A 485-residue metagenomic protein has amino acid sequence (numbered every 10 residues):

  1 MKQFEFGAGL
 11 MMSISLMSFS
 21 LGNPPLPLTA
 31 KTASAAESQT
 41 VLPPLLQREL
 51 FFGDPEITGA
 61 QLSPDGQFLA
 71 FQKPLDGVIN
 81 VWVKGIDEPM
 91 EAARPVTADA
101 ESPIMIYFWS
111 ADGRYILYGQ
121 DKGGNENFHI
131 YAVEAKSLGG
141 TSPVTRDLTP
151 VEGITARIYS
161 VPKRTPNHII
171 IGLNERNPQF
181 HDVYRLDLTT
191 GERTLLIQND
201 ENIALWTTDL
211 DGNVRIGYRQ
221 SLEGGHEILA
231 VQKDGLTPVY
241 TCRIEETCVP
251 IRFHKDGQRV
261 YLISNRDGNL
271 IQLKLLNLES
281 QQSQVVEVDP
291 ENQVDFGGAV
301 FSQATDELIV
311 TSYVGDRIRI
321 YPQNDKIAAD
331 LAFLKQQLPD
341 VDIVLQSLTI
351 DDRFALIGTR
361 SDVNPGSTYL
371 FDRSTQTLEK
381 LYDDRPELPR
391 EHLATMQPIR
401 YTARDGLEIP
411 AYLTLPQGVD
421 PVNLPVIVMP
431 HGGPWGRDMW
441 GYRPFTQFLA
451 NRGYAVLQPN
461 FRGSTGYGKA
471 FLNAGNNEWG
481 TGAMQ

Functional and structural regions predicted by a protein language model:
A8-S20: Bacterial N-terminal signal peptides
E37-I57, M90-A93, A328-V341: A short helix->beta-strand "capping" segment at the edge of beta-propeller domains
L46-F51, A93-T97, V144-P150, E192-I197 (+3 more regions): A short beta-strand motif characteristic of beta-propeller blades
E49-W82, A355-L356: Beta-strand-rich domains and repeat architectures in extracellular enzymes and scaffolds, especially beta-propellers
D54, Q72-V81, A98-P103, Y115-A132 (+14 more regions): A flexible loop/linker signature enriched in serine peptidases of the S9 family
A60-F68, I106-Y115, Y159-H168, W206-N213 (+5 more regions): Blade-terminus and WD-like Trp-Asp/Gly-His loop motifs, strongest in beta-propeller folds
G85-P89, A135-L138, D187-G191, V231-D234 (+2 more regions): Short loop/turn segments that connect beta-strands within beta-propeller blades
V344-Q485: Serine-hydrolase catalytic core recognition
